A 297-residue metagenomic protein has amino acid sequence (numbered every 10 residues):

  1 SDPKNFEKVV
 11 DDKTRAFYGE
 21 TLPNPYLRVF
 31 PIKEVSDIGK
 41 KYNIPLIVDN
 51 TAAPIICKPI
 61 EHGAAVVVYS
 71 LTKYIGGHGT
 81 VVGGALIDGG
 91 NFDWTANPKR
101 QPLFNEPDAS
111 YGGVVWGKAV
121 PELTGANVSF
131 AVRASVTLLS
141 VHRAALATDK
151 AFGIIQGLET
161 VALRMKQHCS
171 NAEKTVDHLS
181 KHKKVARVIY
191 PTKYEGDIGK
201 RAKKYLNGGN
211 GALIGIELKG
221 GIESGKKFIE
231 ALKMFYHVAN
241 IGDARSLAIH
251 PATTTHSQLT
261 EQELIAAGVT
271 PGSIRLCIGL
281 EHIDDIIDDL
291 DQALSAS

Functional and structural regions predicted by a protein language model:
S1-K184, I189: Conserved PLP-enzyme active-site core in the AAT-like
R15, R164, E223, E230 (+1 more regions): PLP-dependent enzyme catalytic core of the Aspartate aminotransferase-like
L22, T51-A53, K193, K219 (+1 more regions): Active-site beta-loop-alpha junctions enriched in small/polar residues
G79, G208-N210, V269-G272: Short glycine-enriched loop/turn motifs at secondary-structure junctions
I87, G215-E217, C277-G279: Short hydrophobic/aromatic beta-strand micro-patches that form the beta-sheet surface supporting nucleotide- or nucleic
N91-F92, E159, E195, K219-G221 (+2 more regions): Short, glycine-/Ser/Thr-/acidic-enriched flexible segments
H142-A145, K150-A151, Q156, T160 (+3 more regions): Conserved small-domain helix->loop->beta segment predominantly found in fold-type I
